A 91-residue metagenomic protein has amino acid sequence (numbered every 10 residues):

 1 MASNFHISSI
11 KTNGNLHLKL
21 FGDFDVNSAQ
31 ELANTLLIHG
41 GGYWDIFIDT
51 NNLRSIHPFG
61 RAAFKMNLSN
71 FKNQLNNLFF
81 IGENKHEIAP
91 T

Functional and structural regions predicted by a protein language model:
M1-A33: STAS-typified acidic loop motif
V26-T91: Amphipathic alpha-helical interaction surfaces in cytosolic regulatory modules
